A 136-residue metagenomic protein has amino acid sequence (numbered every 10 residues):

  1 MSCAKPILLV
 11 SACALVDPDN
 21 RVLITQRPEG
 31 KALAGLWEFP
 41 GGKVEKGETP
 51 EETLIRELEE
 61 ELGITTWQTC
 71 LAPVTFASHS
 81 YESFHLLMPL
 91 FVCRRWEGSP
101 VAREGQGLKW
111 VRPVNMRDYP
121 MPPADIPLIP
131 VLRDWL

Functional and structural regions predicted by a protein language model:
M1-V22, K43: Conserved N-terminal beta-strand and adjoining loop/helix that marks the start of the Nudix/MutT-like hydrolase domain
C3-K5, R133-L136: Generic C-terminal helix-cap and adjacent flexible tail
A4-I7, L36, E82-L87, A102-G105: A generic structural micro-feature
I7-L9, E59, G63-E97: Active-site segment of metal-dependent pyrophosphate-handling enzymes, primarily the Nudix hydrolase catalytic core
L15-V16, I24, C93-R95, W110: Conserved hydrophobic "DFG−1" position in protein kinase catalytic cores
R21-E61: Conserved Nudix-box catalytic region and its N-terminal flanking loop in Nudix hydrolases and closely related
L90-R94, P100-L132: NUDIX/MutT-family hydrolases
